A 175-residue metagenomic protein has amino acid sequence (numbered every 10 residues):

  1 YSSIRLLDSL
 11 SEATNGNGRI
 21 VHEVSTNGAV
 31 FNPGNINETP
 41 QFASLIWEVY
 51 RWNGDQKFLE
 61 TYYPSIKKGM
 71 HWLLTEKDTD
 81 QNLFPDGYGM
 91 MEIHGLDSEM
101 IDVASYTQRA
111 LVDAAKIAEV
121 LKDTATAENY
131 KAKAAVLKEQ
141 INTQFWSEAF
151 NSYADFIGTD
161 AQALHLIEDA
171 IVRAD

Functional and structural regions predicted by a protein language model:
Y1-D80, F84, M100-Q108, A114: Aromatic-rich carbohydrate-recognition surfaces in CAZymes
I20, D78-G87, G95-D102, Y106-D175: Catalytic cores of carbohydrate-active enzymes
V24, Y88-M91: Residues at the C-termini of beta-strands that transition into short coil/loop
Y63, M91-H94: Asp-box/WD-like beta-propeller blade repeats and closely related beta-sheet repeat scaffolds
